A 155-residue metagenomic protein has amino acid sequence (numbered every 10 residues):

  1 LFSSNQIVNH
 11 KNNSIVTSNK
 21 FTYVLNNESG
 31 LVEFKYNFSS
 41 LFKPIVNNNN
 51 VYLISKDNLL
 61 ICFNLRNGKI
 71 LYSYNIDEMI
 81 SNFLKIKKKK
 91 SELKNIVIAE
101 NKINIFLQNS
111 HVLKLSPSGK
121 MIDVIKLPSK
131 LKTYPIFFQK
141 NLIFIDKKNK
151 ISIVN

Functional and structural regions predicted by a protein language model:
L1-K11, E28-N48, Y72-I98, I122-Q139: Extracytoplasmic beta-rich repeat domains
N13-V16, V51-L53, I61, K102-I105 (+1 more regions): Conserved beta-propeller blade signature
I15-L31: Beta-propeller domains
K20-Y23, D57-L60, N109-V112, K148-I151: Loop/turn residues immediately N-terminal
N26-G30, L65-G68, S116-K120, N155: Short loop/turn segments that connect beta-strands within beta-propeller blades
D57, S91-L93, V97-I103, I143 (+2 more regions): Eukaryotic scaffold repeat domains enriched in small/polar residues
S129-N155: Blade-level signature of beta-propeller repeat domains, shared across WD40, Kelch, NHL, RCC1 and BNR/Asp-box propellers
